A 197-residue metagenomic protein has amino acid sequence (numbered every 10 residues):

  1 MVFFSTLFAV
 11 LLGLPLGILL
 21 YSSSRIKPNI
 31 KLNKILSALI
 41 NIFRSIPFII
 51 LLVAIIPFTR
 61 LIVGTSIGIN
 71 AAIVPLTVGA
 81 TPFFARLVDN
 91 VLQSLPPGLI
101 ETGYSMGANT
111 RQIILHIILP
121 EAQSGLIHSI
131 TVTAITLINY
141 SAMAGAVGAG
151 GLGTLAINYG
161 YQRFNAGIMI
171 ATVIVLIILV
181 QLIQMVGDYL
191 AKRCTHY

Functional and structural regions predicted by a protein language model:
M1-Q93, H128-I135, V175-I183: Membrane-water interface segments at the C-terminal ends of transmembrane alpha-helices in multi-pass inner-membrane
S23-K34, T110, I114, I118 (+1 more regions): Juxtamembrane loop-helix boundary motifs flanking transmembrane segments in multi-pass membrane proteins
S23-S24, M169-Y197: C-terminal transmembrane helix and the adjacent membrane-cytosol boundary/short C-terminal tail of inner/organellar
F43, G103-S105, V132-I135, Y161 (+2 more regions): Helix-capping/transition residues at the boundaries of transmembrane alpha-helices and the short helical linkers
I69-N70, R111, G167: Residues that define the loop-to-transmembrane-helix transition and helix capping in multi-pass membrane transporters
L92-A122, Q162: Short helix-to-coil transition segments within interhelical loops that connect adjacent transmembrane helices
T110-S141: Transmembrane alpha-helices
Y140-I170, I174-V175, T195: Glycine-rich helix-loop "coupling/hinge" segments at transmembrane-helix boundaries in multipass transporters
